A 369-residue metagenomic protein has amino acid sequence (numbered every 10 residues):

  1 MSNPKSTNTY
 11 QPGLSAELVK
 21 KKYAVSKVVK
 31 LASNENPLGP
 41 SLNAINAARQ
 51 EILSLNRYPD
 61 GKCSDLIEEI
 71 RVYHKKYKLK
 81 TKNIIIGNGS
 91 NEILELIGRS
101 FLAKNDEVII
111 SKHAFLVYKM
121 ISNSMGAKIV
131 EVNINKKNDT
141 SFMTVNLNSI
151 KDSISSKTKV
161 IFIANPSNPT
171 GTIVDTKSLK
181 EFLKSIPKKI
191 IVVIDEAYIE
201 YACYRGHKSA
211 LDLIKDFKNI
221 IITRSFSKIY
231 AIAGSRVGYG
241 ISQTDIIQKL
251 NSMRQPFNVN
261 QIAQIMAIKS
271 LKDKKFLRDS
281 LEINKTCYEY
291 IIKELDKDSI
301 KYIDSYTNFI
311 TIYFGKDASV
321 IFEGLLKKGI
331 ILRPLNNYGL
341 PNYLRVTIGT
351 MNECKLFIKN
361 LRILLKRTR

Functional and structural regions predicted by a protein language model:
S2-G89, L96: N-terminal small-domain helix-loop-helix segment of the aminotransferase-like
K30, K301-S305, N336: Short beta-strand
S41, N219-D296, I300-I303: PLP-dependent aminotransferase class I/II
L53-P187, Y198-D216: Conserved core of the PLP fold type I
V160, I191-V192, I221: Hydrophobic "anchor" residues on beta-strands that sit immediately upstream of conserved functional sites
K177, G324-K328, L332-R333, N337-R369: PLP-dependent enzyme catalytic core of the Aspartate aminotransferase-like
K285, K297-K328: Conserved PLP-binding catalytic core of the aspartate aminotransferase-like
